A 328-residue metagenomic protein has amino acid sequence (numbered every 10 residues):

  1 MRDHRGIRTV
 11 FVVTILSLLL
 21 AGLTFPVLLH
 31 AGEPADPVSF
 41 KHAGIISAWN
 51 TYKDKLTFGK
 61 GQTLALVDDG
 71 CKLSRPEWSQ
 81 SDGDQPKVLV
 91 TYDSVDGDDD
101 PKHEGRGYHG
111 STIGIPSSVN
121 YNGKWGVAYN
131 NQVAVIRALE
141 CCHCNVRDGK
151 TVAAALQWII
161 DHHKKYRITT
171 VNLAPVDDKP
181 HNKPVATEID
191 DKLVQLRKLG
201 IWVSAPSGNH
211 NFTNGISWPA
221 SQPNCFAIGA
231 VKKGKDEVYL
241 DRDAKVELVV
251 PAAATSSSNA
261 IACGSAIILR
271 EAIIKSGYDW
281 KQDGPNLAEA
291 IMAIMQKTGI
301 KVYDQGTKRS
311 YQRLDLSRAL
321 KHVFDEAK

Functional and structural regions predicted by a protein language model:
R2-I15: Bacterial N-terminal signal peptides that target proteins for export
V13-T24: Bacterial N-terminal signal peptides
P26-A31: Boundary at the C-terminal end of the N-terminal hydrophobic targeting segment
G44, Y166-P175, E271-K328: C-terminal subdomain of the subtilisin-like protease fold in secreted/lumenal serine endopeptidases
W49-V90, G97-K150, Y166-T169, S221-N224 (+3 more regions): Subtilisin-like serine protease catalytic core
Y52, F58, N120, A138-Q222 (+2 more regions): Substrate-binding/access-modulating region of protease and related hydrolase catalytic domains
D68, I201, G215-S276: Extracellular S/T/G-rich loop segment that most often corresponds to the catalytic His/Ser-adjacent loop
D99-S111, H210, A252-C263: Gly/Ser-rich catalytic serine loop of serine hydrolases
